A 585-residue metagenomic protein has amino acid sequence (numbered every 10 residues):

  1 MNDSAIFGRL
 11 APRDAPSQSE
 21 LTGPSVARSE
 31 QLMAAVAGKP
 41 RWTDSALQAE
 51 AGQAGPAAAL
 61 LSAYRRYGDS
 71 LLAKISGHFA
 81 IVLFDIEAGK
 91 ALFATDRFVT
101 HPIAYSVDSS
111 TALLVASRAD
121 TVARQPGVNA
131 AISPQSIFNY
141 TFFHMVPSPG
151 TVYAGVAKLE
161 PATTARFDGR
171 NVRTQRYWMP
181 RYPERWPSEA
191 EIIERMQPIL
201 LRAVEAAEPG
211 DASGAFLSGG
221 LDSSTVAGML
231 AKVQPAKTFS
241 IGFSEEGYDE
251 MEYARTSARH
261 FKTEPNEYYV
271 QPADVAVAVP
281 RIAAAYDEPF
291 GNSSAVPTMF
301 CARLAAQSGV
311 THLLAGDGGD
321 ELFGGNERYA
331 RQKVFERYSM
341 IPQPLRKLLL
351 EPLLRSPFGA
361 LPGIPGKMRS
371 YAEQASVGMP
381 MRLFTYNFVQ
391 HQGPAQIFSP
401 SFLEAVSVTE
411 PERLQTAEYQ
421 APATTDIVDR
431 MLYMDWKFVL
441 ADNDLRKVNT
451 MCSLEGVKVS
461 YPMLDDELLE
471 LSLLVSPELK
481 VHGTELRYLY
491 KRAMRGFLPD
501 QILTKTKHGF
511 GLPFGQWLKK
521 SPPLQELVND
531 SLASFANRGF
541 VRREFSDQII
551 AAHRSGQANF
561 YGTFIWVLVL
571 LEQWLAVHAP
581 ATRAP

Functional and structural regions predicted by a protein language model:
M1-D287, T298, D530, R538 (+2 more regions): Cysteine-centered catalytic environments shared across enzyme families
M1-P12, R28-Q31, P40-W42, S70 (+5 more regions): Adenosyl-5′-phosphate
L83, F93, L313-A315, L471: Acidic beta-strand-to-loop metal/phosphate-binding motif
E191, R195, I199, L221 (+17 more regions): Generic recognition of stable, solvent-exposed alpha-helical segments in well-folded globular domains
L217, G316, L440: Conserved S/T- and glycine-rich ATP-binding loop of Class I adenylate-forming
P280-A284, Q307, R328-R331, W517-K519: Short low-complexity, flexible loop/linker segments enriched in glycine and/or proline with clustered acidic
P289-N292: Acceptor-substrate binding/catalytic loop of class I
F300-L361, D444-L468: Active-site adenylate/phosphate-handling loop in enzymes that bind or generate adenylated species
